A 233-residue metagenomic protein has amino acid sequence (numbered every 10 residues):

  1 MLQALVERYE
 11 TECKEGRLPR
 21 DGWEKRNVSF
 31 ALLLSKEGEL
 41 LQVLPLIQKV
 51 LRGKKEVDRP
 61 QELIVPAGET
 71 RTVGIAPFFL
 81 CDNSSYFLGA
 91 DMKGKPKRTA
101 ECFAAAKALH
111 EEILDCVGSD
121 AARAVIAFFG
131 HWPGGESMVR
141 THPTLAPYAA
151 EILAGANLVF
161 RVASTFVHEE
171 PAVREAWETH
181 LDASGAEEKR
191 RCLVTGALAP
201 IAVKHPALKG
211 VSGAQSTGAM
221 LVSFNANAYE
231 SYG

Functional and structural regions predicted by a protein language model:
M1-R190, N227-G233: Conserved phosphate-interacting/catalytic interface
C192-T195: Short cysteine-rich clusters marking metal-coordination/redox-active sites
A197-G233: Domain-exit/linker segments immediately C-terminal to small folded modules
